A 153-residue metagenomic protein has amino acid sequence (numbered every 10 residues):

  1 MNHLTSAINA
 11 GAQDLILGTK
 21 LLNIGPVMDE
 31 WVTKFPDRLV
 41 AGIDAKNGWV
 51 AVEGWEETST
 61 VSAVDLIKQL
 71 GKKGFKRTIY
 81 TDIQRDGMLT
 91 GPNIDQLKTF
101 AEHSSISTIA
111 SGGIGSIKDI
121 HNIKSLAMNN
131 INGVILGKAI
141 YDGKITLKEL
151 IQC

Functional and structural regions predicted by a protein language model:
M1-D14, D95-N130, L150: Catalytic cores of alpha/beta
M1-D86: Conserved anion-binding
N2, P26, V61, D65 (+4 more regions): Conserved active-site and cofactor/substrate-binding residues in soluble primary-metabolism enzymes
L22, G113-I114, I140-Y141: Short, surface-exposed acidic/glycine-rich loop or hinge patches that mediate macromolecular interfaces
P26-K34, L39, A101, H121-C153: C-terminal helical cap(s) of enzyme catalytic domains, especially alpha/beta-barrels
I43, G112, K138: Residues at the C-termini of beta-strands that transition into short coil/loop
W49, R85-T90, S116, D142: Short, small-residue-enriched loops and turns at beta-alpha junctions that line or gate enzyme active sites
E56-K76, G91-S105, D119-S125: Short loop-to-alpha-helix "cap/lid" segments that border enzyme active sites across diverse enzyme classes
